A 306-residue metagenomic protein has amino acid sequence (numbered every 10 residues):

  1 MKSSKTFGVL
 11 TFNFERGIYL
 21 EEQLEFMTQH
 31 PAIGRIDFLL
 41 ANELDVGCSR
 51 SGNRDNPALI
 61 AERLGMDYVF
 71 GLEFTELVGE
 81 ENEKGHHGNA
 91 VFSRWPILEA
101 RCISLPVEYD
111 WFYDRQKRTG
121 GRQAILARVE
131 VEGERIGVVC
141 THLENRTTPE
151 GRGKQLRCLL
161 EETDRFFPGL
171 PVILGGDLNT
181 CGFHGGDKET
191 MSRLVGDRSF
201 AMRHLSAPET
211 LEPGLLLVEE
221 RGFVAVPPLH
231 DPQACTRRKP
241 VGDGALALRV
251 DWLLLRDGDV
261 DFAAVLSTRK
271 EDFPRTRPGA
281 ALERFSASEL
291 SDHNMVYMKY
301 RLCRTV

Functional and structural regions predicted by a protein language model:
M1-H87, D292, R301-V306: N-terminal, active-site-proximal structural segment of metallo-dependent hydrolase catalytic domains
M1-V9, G85-N89, S93-E99, R118-H142 (+2 more regions): Beta-strand-turn-beta hairpins that frame and shape the catalytic cleft of phosphate-ester-processing enzymes
N13-E15, D45, F74-T75, H142-E144 (+4 more regions): Catalytic metal-binding/acid-base residues of hydrolase active sites
G17-Y19, V46-S49, E76-V78, N145-P149 (+2 more regions): Active-site environment of divalent metal-dependent phosphoester hydrolases
L39-N42, V69-L72, I173-D177, V224-P228: Active-site neighborhood of phospho(di)ester-bond hydrolases with catalytic His/Asp-centered motifs
P106-K117, T141-R152: Surface-exposed cleft-lining segments at the edges of enzyme active sites
Q123-V139, P149-H184, L217: His/acidic metal-ligating clusters that form di-metal
D164-I173, T180-V306: Metal-dependent phosphoester-hydrolase catalytic domains
